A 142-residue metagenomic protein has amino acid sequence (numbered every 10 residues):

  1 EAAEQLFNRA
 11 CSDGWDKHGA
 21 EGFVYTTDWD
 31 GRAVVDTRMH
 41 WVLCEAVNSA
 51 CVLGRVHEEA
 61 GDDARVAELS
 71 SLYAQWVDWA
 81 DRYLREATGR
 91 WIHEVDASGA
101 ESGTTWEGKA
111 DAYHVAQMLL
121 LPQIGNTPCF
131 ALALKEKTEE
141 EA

Functional and structural regions predicted by a protein language model:
E1-A142: Glycan-recognition and catalytic cores of secretory/periplasmic carbohydrate-active enzymes
